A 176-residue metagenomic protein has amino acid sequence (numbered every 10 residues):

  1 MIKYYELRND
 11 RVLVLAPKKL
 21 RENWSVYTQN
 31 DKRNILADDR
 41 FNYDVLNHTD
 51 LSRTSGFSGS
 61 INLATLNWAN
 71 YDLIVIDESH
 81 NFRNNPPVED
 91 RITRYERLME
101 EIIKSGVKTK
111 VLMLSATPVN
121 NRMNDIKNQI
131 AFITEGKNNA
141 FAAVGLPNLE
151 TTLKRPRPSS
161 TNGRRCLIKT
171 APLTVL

Functional and structural regions predicted by a protein language model:
M1, Y5-V107, K137-L176: SF2 helicase/translocase NTPase motor core, specifically the RecA-like lobe 1 inter-motif segment between Walker
N9, N120, K127-I130: Short, hydrophobic, well-ordered secondary-structure elements
I76, M123-I126: Conserved AAA+/SF3 P-loop NTPase catalytic/coupling segment centered on the Walker-B
H80, G106-M123: Conserved helicase ATPase motor motifs in RecA-like P-loop NTPase domains
I126-N139: A short helix-turn-beta junction within AAA+ P-loop NTPase domains corresponding to the substrate/partner-engaging
